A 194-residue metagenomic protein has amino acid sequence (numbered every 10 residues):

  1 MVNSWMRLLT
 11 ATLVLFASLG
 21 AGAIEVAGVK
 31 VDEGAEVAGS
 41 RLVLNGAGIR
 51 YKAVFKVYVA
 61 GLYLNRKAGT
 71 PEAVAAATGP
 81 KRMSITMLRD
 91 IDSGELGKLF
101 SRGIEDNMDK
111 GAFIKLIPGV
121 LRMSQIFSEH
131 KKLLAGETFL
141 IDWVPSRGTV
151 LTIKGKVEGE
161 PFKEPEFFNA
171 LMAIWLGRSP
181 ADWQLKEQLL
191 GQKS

Functional and structural regions predicted by a protein language model:
M1-L9: Bacterial N-terminal signal peptides that target proteins for export
T10-A11, A21: Cleavable N-terminal signal peptides
A17-L19: N-terminal signal peptide c-region/cleavage motif recognized by signal peptidases
A23-A77: N-terminal secretory signal peptides
A68-S146: Mid-length scaffold segments of soluble, non-membrane domains
I153-K156: Short strand-turn-strand beta-turns centered on an Asx-Gly dipeptide
E158-L185: Flexible glycine-rich active-site/ligand-binding loops centered on an Asp-His dyad
W183-S194: Cysteine/selenocysteine-centered motifs that mediate thiol-based redox chemistry or coordinate metal-sulfur cofactors
